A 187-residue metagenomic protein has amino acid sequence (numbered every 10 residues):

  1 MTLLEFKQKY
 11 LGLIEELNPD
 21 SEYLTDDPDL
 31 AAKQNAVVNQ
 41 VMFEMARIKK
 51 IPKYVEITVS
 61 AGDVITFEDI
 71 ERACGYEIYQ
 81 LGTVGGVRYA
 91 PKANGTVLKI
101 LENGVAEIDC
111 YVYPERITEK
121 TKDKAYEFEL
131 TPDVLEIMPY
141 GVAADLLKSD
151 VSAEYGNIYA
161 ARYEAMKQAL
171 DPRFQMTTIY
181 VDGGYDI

Functional and structural regions predicted by a protein language model:
M1-I187: Glycine-enriched, solvent-exposed interface loops adjoining structured elements
